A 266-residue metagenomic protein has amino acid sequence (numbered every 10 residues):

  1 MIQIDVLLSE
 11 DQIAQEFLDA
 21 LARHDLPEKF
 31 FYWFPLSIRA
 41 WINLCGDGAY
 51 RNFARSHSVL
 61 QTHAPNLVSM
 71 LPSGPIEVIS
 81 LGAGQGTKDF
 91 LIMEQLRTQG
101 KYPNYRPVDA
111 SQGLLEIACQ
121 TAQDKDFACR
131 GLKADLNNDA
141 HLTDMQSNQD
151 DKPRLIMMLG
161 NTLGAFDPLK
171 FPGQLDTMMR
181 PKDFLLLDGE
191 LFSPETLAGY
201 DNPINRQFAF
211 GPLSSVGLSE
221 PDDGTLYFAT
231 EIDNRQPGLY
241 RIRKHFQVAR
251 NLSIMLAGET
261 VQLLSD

Functional and structural regions predicted by a protein language model:
M1-S80, G86-L132, D150-D151: Rossmann-like AdoMet
F53-S56, A140-M145, D151-P153, P172-G173: ATP-dependent adenylate-handling active sites, centered on carboxylate activation for C-N bond formation
T87-K88, G164-A165, S193-L197: Short catalytic/ligand-binding loop motif for oxyanion handling, primarily in non-cytosolic enzymes, centered on
K133-A140: Conserved SAM/SAH-binding loop
M157-M158: A conserved beta-strand element that flanks and buttresses the S-adenosyl-L-methionine
G164-T177: A short, conserved alpha-helix within the catalytic core of class I
M179-E195: Conserved beta-strand signature within the Rossmann-like core of class I S-adenosyl-L-methionine
F192-D266: SAM-dependent methyltransferase
